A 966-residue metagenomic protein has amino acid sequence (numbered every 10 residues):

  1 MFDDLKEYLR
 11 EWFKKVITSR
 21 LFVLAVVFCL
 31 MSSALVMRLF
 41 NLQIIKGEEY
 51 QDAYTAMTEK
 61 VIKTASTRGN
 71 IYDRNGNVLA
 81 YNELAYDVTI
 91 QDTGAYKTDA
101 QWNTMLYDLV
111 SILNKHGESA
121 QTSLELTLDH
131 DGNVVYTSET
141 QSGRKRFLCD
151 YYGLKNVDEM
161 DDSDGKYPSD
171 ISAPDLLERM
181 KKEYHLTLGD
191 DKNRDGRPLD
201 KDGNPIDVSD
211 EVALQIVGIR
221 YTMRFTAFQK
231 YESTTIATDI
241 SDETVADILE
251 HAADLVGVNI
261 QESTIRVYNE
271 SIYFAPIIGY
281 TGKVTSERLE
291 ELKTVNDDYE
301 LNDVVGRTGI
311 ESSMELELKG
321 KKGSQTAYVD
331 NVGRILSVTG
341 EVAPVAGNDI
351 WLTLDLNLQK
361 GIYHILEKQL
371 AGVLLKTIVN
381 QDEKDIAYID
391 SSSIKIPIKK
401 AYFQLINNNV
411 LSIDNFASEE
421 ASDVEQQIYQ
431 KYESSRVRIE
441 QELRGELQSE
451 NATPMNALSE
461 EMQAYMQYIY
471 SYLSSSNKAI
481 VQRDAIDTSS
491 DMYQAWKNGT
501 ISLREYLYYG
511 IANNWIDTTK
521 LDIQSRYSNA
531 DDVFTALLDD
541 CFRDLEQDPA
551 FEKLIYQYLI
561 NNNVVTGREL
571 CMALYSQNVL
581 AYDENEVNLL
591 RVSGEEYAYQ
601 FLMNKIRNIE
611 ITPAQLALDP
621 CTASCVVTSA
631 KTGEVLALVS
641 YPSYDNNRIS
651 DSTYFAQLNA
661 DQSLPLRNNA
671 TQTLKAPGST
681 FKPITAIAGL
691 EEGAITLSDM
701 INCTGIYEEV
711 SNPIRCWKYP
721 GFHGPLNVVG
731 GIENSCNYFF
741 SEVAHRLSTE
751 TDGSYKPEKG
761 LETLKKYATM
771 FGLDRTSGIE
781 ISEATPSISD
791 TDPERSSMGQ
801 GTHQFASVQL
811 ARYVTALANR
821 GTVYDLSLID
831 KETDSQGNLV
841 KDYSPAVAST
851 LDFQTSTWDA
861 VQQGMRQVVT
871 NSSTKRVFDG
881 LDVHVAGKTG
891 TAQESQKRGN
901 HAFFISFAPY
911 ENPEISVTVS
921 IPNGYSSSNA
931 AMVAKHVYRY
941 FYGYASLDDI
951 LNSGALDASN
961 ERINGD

Functional and structural regions predicted by a protein language model:
M1-K605, L616-S624, A630, A744 (+2 more regions): Membrane-proximal periplasmic segments of bacterial cell-envelope enzymes, especially penicillin-binding proteins
R38, G76, L106-L109, I248 (+9 more regions): Active-site SXXK
M57-K60, T89-T98, K230-T238, S263 (+10 more regions): Second-shell loop/turn segments in exported
G69-R74, S263, N269, A275 (+8 more regions): Active-site beta-strand/loop architecture of penicillin-binding DD-peptidases
V88-Q101, S643-S663: A short, polar/charged loop-to-alpha-helix boundary motif
N348-D349, K395-E440, R444, Q448 (+3 more regions): Conserved catalytic neighborhood of penicillin-recognizing serine enzymes
T622, P713-H723, Y755-E794: Mid-domain, small-residue-enriched loop/turn segments at the edges of structured enzyme/sensor domains
N647-I649, F681, L690-V710, G821-E832: Short, well-structured active-site flanking segments
